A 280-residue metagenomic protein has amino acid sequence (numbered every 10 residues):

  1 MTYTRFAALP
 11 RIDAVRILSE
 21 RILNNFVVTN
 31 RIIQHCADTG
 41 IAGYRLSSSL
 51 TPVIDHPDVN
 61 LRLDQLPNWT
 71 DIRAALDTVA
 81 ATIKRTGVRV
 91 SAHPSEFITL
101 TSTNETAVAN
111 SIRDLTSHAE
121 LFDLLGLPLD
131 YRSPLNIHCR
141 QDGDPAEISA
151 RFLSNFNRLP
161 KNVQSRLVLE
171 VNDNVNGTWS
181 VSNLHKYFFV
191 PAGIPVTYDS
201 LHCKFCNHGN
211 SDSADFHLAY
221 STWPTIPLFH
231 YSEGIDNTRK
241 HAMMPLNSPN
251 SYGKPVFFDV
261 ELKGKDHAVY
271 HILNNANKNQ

Functional and structural regions predicted by a protein language model:
M1-R89, I98-L127, Y131-R132, R158 (+4 more regions): Alpha/beta catalytic barrel-like cores
H93, D199, F258: Conserved, mostly hydrophobic/aromatic
S95, N172, L201-H202, K263: Catalytic metal-binding/acid-base residues of hydrolase active sites
I98-T99, Q141-P145, N174-G177, K204-F205: Short, small-residue-enriched loops and turns at beta-alpha junctions that line or gate enzyme active sites
S133-E147: Glycine-rich phosphate-binding "P-loop"
S149-L169, P195, S200-H202: Catalytic pocket-lining loop regions of alpha/beta-barrel enzymes, especially the amidohydrolase/enolase/GH5 lineages
N174, T197, L201-F205, L228-G234: Positively charged, amphipathic and often flexible ligand-engagement surfaces
S182-G209: Long, repeat-rich segments with strong aromatic
